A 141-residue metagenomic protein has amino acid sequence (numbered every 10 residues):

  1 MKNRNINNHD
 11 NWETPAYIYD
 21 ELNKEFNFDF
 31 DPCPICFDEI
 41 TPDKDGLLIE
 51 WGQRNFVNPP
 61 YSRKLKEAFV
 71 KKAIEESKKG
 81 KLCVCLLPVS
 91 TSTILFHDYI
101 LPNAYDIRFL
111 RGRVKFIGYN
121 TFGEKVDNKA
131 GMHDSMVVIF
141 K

Functional and structural regions predicted by a protein language model:
M1-K141: Class I S-adenosyl-L-methionine-dependent methyltransferase catalytic core
